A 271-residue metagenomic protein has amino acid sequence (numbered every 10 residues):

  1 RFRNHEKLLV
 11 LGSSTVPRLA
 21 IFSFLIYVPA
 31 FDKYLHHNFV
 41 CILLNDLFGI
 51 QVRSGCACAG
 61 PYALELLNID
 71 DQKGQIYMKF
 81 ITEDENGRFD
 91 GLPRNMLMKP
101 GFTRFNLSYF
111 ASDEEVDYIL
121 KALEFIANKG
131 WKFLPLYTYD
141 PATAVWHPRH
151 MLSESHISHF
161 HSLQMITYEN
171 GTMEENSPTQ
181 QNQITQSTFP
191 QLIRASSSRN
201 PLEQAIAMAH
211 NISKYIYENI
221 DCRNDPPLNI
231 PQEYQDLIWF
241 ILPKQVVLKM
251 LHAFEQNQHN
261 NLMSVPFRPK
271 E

Functional and structural regions predicted by a protein language model:
R1-E271: Non-catalytic terminal extensions of PLP-dependent enzymes
